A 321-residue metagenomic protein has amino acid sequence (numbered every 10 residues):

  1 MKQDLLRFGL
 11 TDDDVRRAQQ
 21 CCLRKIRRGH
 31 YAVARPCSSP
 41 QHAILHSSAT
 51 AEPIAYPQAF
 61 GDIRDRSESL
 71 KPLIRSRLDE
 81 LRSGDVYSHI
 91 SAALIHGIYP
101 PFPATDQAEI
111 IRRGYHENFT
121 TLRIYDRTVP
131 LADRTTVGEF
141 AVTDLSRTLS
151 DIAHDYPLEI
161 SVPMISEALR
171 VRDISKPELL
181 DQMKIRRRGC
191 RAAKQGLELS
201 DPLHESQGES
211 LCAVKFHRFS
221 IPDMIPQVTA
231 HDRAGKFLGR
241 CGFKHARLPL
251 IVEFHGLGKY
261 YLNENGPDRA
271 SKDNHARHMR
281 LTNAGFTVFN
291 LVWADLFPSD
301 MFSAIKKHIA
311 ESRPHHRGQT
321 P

Functional and structural regions predicted by a protein language model:
M1-R186, P314-P321: Short gly/ser-rich loop at a beta-strand->alpha-helix junction or flexible surface loop bordering the NTP-binding
G9, L169-P321: Surface segments flanking catalytic/ligand-binding clefts of nucleic-acid enzymes
